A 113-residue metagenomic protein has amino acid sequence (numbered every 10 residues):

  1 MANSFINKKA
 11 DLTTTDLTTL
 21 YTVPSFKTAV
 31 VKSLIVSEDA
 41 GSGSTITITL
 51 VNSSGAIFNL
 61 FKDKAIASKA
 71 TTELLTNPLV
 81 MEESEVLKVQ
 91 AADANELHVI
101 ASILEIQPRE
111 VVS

Functional and structural regions predicted by a protein language model:
M1-A29, S33, Q90-S113: C-terminal interaction-tip segments
F26, K69, E83-S84: Tight coil/turn sites that cap or link beta-strands
V36-G41, A92: Short solvent-exposed strand-capping/beta-turn motif centered on an Asx-Ser/Thr pair
G41-D63: Short, surface-exposed beta-strand/strand-loop-strand elements in extracellular ectodomains
K64-T71: Short proline/glycine- and polar residue-rich coil/turn motifs
T71-P78: Exposed aromatic-hydrophobic patches
P78-E96: Noncatalytic modules at the cell exterior or secretory-pathway interfaces, chiefly beta-strand-rich lectin/adhesion
